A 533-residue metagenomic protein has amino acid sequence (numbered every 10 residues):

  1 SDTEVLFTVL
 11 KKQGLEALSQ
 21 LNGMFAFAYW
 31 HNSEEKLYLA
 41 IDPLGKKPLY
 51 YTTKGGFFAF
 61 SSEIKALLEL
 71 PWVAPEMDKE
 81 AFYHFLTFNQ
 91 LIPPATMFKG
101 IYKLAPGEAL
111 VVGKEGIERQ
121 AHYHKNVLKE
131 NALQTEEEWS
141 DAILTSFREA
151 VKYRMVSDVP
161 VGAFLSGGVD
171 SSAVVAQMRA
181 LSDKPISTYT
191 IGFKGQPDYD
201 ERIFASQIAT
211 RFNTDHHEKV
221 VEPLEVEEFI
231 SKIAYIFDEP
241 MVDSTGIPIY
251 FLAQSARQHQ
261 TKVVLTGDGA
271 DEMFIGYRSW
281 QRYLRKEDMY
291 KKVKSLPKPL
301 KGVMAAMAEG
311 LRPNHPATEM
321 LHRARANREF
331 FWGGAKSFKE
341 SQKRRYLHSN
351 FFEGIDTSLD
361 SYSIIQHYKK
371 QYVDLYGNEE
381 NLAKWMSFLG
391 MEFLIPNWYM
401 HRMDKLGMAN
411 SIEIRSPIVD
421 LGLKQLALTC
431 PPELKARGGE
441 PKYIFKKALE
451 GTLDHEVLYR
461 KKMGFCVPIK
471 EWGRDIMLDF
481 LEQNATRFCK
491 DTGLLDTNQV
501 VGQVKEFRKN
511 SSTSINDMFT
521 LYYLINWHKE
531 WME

Functional and structural regions predicted by a protein language model:
S1-D238, I249, A253, E450-G451 (+2 more regions): Cysteine-centered catalytic environments shared across enzyme families
E16, E69, D78, K99-P106 (+6 more regions): Adenosyl-5′-phosphate
Y29, L39, V264-T266, L426: Acidic beta-strand-to-loop metal/phosphate-binding motif
K36-Y38, K47-P48, L68, E272-G276 (+2 more regions): Short catalytic/ligand-binding loop motif for oxyanion handling, primarily in non-cytosolic enzymes, centered on
P43, F251-H315, Y399-L423: Active-site adenylate/phosphate-handling loop in enzymes that bind or generate adenylated species
M178-S182, Q281, P431: Active-site catalytic pocket residues across diverse enzymes, especially alpha/beta-hydrolases
S231-Y235, Q258, S279-R282, W472-R474: Short low-complexity, flexible loop/linker segments enriched in glycine and/or proline with clustered acidic
M241-D243: Acceptor-substrate binding/catalytic loop of class I
